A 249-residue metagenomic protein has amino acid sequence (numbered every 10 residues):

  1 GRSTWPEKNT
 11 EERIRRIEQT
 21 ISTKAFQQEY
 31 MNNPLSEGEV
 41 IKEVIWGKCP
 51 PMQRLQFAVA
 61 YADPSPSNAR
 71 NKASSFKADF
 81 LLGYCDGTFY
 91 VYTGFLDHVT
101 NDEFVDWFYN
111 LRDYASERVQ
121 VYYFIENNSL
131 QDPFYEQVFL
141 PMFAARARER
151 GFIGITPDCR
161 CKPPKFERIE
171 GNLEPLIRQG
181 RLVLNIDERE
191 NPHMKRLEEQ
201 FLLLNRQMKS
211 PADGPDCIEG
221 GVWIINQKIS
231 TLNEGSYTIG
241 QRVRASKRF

Functional and structural regions predicted by a protein language model:
G1-P64: ATPase catalytic-site recognition across NTP-hydrolyzing enzymes
R15-R16, N33, E37, A78 (+1 more regions): Mg2+-dependent endonuclease catalytic cores in nucleic-acid-processing enzymes, primarily RNase H-like
L35-E39, R70-N71, E117-R118, L182 (+1 more regions): Intrinsically disordered or highly flexible coil/loop and linker segments, enriched in small and charged/polar residues
A62-K77: An active-site-proximal beta-strand-loop segment
Q207-S210: C-terminal interaction surface of TIR/SEFIR-family domains
G214-D216: Conserved RecA-like P-loop NTPase helicase motor core
V222-F249: Acidic two-metal-ion nuclease catalytic site recognized across multiple nuclease folds, prominently DnaQ/RNase D-T
